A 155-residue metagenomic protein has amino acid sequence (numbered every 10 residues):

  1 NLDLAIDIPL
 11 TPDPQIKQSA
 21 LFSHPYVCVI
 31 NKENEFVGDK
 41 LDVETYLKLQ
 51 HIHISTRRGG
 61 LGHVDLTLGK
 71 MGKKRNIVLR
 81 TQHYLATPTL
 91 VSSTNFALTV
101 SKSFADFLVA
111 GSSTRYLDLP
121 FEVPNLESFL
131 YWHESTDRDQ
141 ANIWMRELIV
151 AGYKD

Functional and structural regions predicted by a protein language model:
N1-L2, D7-I8, R57-R115: Hydrophobic hinge/microswitch elements
N1-Y26, I30, G38, R115-L117: Short beta-strand-centered segments that line the small-molecule binding cleft or hinge of alpha/beta clamshell
I8, F36-G38, Q50-M71, R138-N142 (+1 more regions): Secondary-structure junction motif
S19, E44, P88-T89, I143: Alpha-helical segments flanking ligand/cofactor-binding loops in enzyme cores
F22-P25, K32, Q50, S55 (+2 more regions): Residues at the C-termini of beta-strands that transition into short coil/loop
I30, H53-S55, T81, V100 (+1 more regions): Short beta-strand/turn micro-motifs composed of small residues that flank or help shape donor/cofactor-binding pockets
K32, G38, V43, T114-D155: A late-sequence structural motif
